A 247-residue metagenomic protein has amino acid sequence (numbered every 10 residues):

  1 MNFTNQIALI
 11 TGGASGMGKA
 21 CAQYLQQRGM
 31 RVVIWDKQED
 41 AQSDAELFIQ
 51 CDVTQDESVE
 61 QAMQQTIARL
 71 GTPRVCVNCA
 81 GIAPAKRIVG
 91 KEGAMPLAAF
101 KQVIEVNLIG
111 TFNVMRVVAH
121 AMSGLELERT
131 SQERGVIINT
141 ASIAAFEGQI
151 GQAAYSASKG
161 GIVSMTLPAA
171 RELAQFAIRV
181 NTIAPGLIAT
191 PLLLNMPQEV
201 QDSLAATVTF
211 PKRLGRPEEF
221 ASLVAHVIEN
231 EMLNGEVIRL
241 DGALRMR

Functional and structural regions predicted by a protein language model:
N2-V33: Canonical Rossmann dinucleotide-binding motif of NAD(H)/NADP(H)-dependent dehydrogenases/reductases, specifically
A83-K101, G124-T130, G151-A154, L194: Conserved mid-core segment of classical short-chain dehydrogenase/reductases
M115, S158, T166: Active-site helix of classical SDR
H120, A170-E172: Alpha-helical segment proximal to the catalytic Tyr-Lys
S142: Residue(s) in the substrate-gating loop at a strand-loop-helix junction that position the organic substrate next
A174, R179, L233-E236: Short, small/polar-rich loop/turn modules that mediate ligand/substrate recognition or access, typified
R216-L240, R245: C-terminal substrate-recognition "lid" of short-chain dehydrogenase/reductases
